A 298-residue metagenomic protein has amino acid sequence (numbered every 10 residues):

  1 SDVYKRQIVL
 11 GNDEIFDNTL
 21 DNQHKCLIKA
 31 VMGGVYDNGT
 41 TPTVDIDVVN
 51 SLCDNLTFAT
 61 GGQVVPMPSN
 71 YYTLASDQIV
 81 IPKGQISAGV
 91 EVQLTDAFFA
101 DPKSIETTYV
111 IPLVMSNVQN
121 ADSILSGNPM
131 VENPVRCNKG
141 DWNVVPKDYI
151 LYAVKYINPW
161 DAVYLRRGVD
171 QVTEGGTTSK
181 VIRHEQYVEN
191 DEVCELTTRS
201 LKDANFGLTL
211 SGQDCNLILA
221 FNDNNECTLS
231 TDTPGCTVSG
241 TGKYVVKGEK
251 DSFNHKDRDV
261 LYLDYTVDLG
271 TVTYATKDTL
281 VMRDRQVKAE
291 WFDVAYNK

Functional and structural regions predicted by a protein language model:
V3-Y4: Short, small-residue-biased leader/transition segments that mark boundaries at the very start of proteins
N22-I28, S87-V90, T107-V110: Short, solvent-exposed loop/turn segments enriched in Ser/Thr/Gly
Q23-V35, G168: Short beta-strand elements of extracellular/lumenal beta-sandwich folds
T40-N55, V90-A121: Contiguous beta-strand segments of beta-sheet-rich domains
N55-I79: Short beta-strand and strand-turn-strand segments in soluble, beta-rich domains
F58, P102-S104, Q119-K147: Beta-sandwich strand segments
I81-Q93: Short Pro-Gly-centered flexible turn/kink motifs
R136-K298: Ser/Thr/Gly/Pro-rich, low-complexity flexible regions
